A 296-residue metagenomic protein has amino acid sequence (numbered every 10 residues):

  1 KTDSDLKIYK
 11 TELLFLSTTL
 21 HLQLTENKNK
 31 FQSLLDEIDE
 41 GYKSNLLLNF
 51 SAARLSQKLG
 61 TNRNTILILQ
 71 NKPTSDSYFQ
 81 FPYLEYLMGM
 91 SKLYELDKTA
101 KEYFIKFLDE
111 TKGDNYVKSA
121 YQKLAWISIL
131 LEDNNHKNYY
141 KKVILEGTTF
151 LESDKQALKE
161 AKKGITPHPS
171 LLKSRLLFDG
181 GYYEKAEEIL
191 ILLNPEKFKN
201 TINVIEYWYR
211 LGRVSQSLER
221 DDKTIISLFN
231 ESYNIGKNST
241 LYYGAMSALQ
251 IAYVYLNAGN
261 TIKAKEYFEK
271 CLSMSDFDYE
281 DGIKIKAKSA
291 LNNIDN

Functional and structural regions predicted by a protein language model:
K1-K7, S33-S44, Q70-Q80, K106-N115 (+5 more regions): Solenoid-like repeat scaffolds
S4-L16, E40-S51, D76-L87, D114-K123 (+5 more regions): Generic helix N-cap/helix-start motif at coil->alpha-helix transitions
T18-T19, A53, G89, A125 (+4 more regions): Conserved small-residue packing positions in alpha-helical repeats and bundles
H21-L22, S56, K92, S128 (+4 more regions): Residue at a conserved register position within TPR or TPR-like alpha-solenoid repeats
L24-T25, L59, Y94-E95, L131 (+3 more regions): Structural motif corresponding to the intra-repeat A-B loop/turn of tetratricopeptide repeats
N27-K28, N62-R63, D97-K98, N134 (+3 more regions): TPR-repeat structural position
F31, T65, A100, H136-K137 (+3 more regions): Single-residue signature of alpha-solenoid repeat helices
L48-K58, L171-G181, K197-G244: Alpha-helical adaptor scaffolds
